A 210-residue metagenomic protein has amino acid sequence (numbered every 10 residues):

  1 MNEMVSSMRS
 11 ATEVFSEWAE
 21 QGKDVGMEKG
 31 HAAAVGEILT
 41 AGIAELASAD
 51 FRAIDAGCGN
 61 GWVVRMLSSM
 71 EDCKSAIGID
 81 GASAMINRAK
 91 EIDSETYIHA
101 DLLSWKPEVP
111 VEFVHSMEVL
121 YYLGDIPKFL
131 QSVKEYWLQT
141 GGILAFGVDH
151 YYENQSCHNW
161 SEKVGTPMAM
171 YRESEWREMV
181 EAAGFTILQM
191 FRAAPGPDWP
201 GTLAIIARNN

Functional and structural regions predicted by a protein language model:
M1-L46, Y152-E153: Conserved class I S-adenosyl-L-methionine
I54-A56, N60-S104: Class I SAM-dependent methyltransferase SAM/SAH-binding core
H115: A conserved beta-strand element that flanks and buttresses the S-adenosyl-L-methionine
L123-V133: A short, conserved alpha-helix within the catalytic core of class I
G141-D149: Conserved beta-strand signature within the Rossmann-like core of class I S-adenosyl-L-methionine
D149-P167: Short, glycine-/aromatic-enriched active-site segment of Class I SAM-dependent methyltransferases
M168-A183: Short alpha-helix
A193-N210: Core SAM-dependent methyltransferase catalytic element
